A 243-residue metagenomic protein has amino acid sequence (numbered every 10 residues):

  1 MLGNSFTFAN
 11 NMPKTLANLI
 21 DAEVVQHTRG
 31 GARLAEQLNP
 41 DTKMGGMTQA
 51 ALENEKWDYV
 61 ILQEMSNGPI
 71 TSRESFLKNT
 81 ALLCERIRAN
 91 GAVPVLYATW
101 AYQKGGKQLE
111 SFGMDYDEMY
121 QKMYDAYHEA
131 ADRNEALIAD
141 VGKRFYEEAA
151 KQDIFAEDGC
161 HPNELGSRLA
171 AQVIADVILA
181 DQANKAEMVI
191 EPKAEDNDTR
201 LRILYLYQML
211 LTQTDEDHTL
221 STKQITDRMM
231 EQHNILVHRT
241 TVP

Functional and structural regions predicted by a protein language model:
F6-N79: Conserved SGNH/GDSL esterase-like catalytic core that processes O-acyl groups on lipids and polysaccharides
M12, L16, M44, T48 (+5 more regions): Stable alpha-helical elements in mature extracytoplasmic
Y59, M65-N67, Y102-K122: Serine-dependent acyl-ester chemistry module
E85-P94, A136: A short helix->loop->beta-strand "cap" motif at the edges of active sites that frequently abuts
F112-A194: Catalytic His-Asp segment of secreted/periplasmic serine-dependent ester chemistry enzymes
A180, E191-P243: Short, basic/aromatic recognition patches that contact phosphate-bearing ligands
